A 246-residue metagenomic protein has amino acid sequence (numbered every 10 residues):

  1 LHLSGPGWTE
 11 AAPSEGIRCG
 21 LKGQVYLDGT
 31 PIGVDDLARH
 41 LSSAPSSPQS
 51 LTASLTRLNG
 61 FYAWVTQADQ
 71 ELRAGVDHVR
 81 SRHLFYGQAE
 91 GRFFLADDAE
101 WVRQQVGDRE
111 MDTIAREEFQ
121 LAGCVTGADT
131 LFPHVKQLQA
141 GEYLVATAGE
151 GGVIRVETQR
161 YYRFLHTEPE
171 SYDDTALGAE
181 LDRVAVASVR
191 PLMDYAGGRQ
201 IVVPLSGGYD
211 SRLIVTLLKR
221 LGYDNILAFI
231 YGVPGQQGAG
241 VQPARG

Functional and structural regions predicted by a protein language model:
L1-G246: Cysteine-centered catalytic environments shared across enzyme families
